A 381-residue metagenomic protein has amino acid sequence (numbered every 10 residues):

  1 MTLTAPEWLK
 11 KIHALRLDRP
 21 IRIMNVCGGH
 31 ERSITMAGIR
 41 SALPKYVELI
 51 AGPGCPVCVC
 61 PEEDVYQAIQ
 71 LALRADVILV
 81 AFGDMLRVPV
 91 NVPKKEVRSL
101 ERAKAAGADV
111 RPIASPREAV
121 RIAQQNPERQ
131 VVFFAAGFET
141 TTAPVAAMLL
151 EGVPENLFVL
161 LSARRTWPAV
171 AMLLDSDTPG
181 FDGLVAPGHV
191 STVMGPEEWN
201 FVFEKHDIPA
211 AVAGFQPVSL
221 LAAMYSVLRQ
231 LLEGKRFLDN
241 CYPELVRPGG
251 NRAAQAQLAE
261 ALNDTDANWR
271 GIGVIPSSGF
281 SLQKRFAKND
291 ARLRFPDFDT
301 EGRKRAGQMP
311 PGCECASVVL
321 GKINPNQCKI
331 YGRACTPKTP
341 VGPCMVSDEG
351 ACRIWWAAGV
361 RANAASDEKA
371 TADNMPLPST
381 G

Functional and structural regions predicted by a protein language model:
M1-E128, T142, L150-P154, W167-V170 (+3 more regions): Metallocofactor- and cofactor-centric catalytic cores in central/energy metabolism, strongly enriched
V26, A51, V80-G83, F133-A136 (+3 more regions): Short beta-strand segments
V92, V170-M172, P196-E197, A223: Short, well-ordered secondary-structure micro-motifs
R111-P112, V132, A211-V212: Short hydrophobic alpha-helical runs that function as membrane-insertion/retention elements
Q125-A135, T140-P187, V193: Active-site histidine-anchored catalytic micro-motif
L160, D177-R247: A conserved active-site cap/scaffold subdomain adjacent to cofactor or substrate pockets
A222-S317: Internal helical hairpin/lid segments
